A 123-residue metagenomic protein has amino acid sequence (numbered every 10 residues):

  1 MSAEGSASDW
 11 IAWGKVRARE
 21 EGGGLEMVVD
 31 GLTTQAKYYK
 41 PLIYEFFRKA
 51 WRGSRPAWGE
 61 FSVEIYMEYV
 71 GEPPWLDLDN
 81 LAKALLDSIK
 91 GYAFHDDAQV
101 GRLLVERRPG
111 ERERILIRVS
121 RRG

Functional and structural regions predicted by a protein language model:
M1-G123: Acidic, proline/glycine-enriched N-terminal capping motif
